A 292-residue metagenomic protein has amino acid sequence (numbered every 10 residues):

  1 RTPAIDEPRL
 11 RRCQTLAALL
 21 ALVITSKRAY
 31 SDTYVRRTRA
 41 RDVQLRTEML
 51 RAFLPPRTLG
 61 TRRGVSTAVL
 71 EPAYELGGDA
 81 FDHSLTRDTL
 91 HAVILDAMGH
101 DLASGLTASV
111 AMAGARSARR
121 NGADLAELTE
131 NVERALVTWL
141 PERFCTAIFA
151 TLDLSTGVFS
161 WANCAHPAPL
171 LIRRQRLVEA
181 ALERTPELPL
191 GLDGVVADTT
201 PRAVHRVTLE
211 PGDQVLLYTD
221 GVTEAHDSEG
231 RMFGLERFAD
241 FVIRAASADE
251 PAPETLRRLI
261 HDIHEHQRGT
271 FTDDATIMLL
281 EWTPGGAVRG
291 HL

Functional and structural regions predicted by a protein language model:
T2-R11, V23-T38, P55-T58, D79-V93 (+2 more regions): Conserved subregion of the PPM/PP2C metallophosphatase catalytic domain
L16-G77: Regulatory cytosolic signal-relay segments
L50, G99, T223: Short active-site segment of divalent metal-dependent hydrolases/proteases that encodes the spacing between
D96: Residues that scaffold, gate, or flank divalent-cation-dependent active/transport sites
H100-A108: Conserved long alpha-helical elements within nucleotide-processing catalytic cores of c-di-GMP signaling and class III
